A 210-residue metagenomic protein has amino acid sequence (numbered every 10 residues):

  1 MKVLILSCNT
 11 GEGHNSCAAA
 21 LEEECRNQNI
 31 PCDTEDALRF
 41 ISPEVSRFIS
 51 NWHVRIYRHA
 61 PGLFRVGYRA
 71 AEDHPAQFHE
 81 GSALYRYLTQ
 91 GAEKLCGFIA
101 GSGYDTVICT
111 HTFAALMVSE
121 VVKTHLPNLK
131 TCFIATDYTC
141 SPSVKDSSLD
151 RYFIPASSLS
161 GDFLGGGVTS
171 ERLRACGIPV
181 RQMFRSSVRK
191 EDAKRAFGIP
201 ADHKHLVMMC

Functional and structural regions predicted by a protein language model:
M1-L4: Extreme N-terminal starter segment of soluble prokaryotic enzymes
L6-C8, E35, I134, M209: Short hydrophobic segments within beta-strands
S7-T10, E24: N-terminal glycine-rich, Lys/His-bearing helix-loop that initiates the first secondary-structure elements of many
T10, A37-S42, P179-Q182: Glycine-rich beta-alpha junction loops
E12, C17, G67-G167, R172-C176: Active-site and donor-binding regions of nucleotide-sugar-utilizing enzymes
A20-C96: Conserved N-terminal ligand/cofactor-binding loop architecture of enzyme catalytic domains
I49-H53, H125-L126, L149-R151, E191-A193: Short, hinge-like loop/turn segments at secondary-structure boundaries
D150-C210: A nucleotide-sugar donor-handling region in carbohydrate enzymes
